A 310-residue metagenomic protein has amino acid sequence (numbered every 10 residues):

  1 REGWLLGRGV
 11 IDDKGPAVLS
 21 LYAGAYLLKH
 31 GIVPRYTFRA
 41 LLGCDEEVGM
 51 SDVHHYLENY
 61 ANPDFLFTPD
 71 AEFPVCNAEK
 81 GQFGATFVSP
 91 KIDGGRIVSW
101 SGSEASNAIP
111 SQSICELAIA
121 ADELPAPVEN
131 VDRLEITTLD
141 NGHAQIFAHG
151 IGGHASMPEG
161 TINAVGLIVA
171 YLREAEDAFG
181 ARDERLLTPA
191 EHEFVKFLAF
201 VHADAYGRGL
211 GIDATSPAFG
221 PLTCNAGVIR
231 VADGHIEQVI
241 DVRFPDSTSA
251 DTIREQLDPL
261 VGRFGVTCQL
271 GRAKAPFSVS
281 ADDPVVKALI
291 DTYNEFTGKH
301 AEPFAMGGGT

Functional and structural regions predicted by a protein language model:
R1-E2, E135-T138: Soluble metallo-hydrolase cores and metallopeptidase-like ectodomains found primarily in the secretory/periplasmic
R1-V10, K29-P34, A148, I240: Acidic/His- and Gly-rich active-site-bordering loop/insert found across diverse amide/peptide-bond hydrolases
G3-L19, H154: Glycine/serine-rich anion-binding loops at beta->alpha junctions that coordinate negatively charged ligand groups
D13-I92, D122, D132-R133, A205-A218: Acidic/histidine-rich catalytic neighborhood of metal-dependent amide-processing enzymes
M50, S156-D233, R243-E255, P259 (+1 more regions): An extended, acidic, His-containing surface patch that forms the Zn2+-binding/catalytic region of metallohydrolases
S89-K91, L117-A121, A148-G150, V242-F244: Short beta-strand-to-loop capping motifs
G94-I97, A121-V128, M157, S247-I253: Short, conserved charged micro-motifs
C115, G142-H149, E237-I240, A275-F277: A generic structural motif
